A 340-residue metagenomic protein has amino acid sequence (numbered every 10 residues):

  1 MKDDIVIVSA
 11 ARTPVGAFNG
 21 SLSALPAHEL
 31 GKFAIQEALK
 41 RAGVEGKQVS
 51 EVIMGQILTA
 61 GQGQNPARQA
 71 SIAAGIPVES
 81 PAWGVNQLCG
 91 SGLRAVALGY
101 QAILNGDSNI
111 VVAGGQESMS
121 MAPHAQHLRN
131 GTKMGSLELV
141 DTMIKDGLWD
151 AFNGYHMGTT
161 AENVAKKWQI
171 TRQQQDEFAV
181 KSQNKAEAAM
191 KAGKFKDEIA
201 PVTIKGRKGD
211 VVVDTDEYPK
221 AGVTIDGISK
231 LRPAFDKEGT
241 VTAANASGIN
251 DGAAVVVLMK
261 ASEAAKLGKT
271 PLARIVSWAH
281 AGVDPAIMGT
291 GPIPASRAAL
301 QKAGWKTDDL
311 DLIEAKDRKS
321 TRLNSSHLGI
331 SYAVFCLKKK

Functional and structural regions predicted by a protein language model:
M1-Q62, P66-A74, P81, N163-R172 (+5 more regions): Conserved active-site "lid/cap" helical segment
K2, I110-V164: Flexible glycine-/small-residue-enriched beta->alpha junction loops that bind anionic phosphate/pyrophosphate groups
A11-T13, A24-F33, Q174-K266: N-terminal extracellular/periplasmic Venus flytrap/periplasmic-binding protein-like
A17, I53-M54, E79-R94, V164-T171 (+4 more regions): Cysteine-centered functional microenvironments
Q56-I110, F152-H156, G222-G248, R322: Conserved catalytic cysteine-centered active-site region of acyl-thioester-dependent Claisen-condensing enzymes
Q87-E117, T159, A165-K194, V255-S262: Active-site-proximal alpha-helical scaffold in enzymes
A261-D309: Glycine- and Gly-Pro-enriched alpha-helical subdomains that act as flexible, kink-prone "lid/hinge" or packing modules
L323-K340: Single conserved hydrophobic/aromatic residue that forms the stacking wall/gate of nucleotide- or nucleobase-binding
